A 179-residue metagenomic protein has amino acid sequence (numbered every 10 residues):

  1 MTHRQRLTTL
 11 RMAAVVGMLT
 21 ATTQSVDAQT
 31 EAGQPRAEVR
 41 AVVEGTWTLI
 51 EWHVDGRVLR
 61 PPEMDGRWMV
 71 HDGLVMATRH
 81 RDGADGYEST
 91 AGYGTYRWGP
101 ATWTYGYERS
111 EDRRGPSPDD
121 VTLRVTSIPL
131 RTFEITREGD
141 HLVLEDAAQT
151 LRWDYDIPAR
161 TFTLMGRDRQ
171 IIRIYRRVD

Functional and structural regions predicted by a protein language model:
T2-A13: Bacterial N-terminal signal peptides that target proteins for export
R11-T22: Bacterial N-terminal signal peptides
T23-A91, R97-D179: Lipid interaction determinants
